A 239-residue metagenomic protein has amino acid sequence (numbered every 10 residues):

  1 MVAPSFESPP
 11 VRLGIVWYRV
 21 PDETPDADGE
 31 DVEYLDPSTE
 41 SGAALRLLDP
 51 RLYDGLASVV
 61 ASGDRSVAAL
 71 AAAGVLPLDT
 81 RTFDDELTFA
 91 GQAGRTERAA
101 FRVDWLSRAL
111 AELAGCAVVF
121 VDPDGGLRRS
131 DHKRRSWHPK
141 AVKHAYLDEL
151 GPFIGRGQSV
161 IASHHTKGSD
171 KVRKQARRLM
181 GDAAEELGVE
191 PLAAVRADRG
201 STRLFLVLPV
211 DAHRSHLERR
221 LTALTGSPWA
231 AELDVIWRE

Functional and structural regions predicted by a protein language model:
M1-E239: Class I S-adenosyl-L-methionine-dependent methyltransferase catalytic core
